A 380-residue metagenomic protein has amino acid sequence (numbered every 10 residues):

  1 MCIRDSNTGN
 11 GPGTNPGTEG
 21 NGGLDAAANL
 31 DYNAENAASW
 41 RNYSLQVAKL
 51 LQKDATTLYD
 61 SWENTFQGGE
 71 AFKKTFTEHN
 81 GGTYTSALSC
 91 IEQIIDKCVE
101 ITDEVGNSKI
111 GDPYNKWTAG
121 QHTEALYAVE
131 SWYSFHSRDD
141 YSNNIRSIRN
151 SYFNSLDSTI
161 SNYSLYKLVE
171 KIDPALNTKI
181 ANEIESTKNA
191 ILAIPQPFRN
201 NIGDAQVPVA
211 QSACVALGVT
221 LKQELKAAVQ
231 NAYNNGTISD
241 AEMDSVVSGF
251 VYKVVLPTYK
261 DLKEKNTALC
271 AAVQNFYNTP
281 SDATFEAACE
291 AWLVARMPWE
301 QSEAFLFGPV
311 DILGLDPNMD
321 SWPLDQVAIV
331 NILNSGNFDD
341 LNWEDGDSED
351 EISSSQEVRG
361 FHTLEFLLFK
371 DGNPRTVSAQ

Functional and structural regions predicted by a protein language model:
R4-Q380: Mature extracytoplasmic or organellar-lumen-exposed domains after removal of signal/transit peptides
